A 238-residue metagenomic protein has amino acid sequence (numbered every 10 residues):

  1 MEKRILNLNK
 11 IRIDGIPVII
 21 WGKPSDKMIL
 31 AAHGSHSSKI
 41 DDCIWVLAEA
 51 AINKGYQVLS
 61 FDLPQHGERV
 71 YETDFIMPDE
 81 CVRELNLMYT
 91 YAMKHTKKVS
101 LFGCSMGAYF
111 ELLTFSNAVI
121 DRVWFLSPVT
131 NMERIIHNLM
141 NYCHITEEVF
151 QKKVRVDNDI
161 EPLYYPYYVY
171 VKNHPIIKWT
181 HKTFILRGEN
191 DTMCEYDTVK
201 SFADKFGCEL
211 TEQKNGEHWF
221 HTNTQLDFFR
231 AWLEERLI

Functional and structural regions predicted by a protein language model:
M1-P24: N-terminal cap/lid segment of alpha/beta-hydrolase-fold proteins
R4, A118-S201, K205-E212, G216-F220 (+1 more regions): The alpha/beta-hydrolase serine catalytic core
D26, H33-S38, E189: Active-site glycine-rich loops that stabilize anionic/oxyanionic intermediates across multiple enzyme folds
H36-A48, L63, D197: The serine-hydrolase catalytic nucleophile loop
A48-V70: Conserved alpha/beta-hydrolase
H66-H95: Catalytic nucleophile-loop/oxyanion-hole region of alpha/beta-hydrolase and closely related hydrolase-like folds
L101-G103, L126: Short beta-strand immediately N-terminal to the catalytic nucleophile in serine-hydrolase-like folds
G103-E111: Gly/Ala-rich beta-loop-alpha elbow adjacent to hydrolase catalytic centers
